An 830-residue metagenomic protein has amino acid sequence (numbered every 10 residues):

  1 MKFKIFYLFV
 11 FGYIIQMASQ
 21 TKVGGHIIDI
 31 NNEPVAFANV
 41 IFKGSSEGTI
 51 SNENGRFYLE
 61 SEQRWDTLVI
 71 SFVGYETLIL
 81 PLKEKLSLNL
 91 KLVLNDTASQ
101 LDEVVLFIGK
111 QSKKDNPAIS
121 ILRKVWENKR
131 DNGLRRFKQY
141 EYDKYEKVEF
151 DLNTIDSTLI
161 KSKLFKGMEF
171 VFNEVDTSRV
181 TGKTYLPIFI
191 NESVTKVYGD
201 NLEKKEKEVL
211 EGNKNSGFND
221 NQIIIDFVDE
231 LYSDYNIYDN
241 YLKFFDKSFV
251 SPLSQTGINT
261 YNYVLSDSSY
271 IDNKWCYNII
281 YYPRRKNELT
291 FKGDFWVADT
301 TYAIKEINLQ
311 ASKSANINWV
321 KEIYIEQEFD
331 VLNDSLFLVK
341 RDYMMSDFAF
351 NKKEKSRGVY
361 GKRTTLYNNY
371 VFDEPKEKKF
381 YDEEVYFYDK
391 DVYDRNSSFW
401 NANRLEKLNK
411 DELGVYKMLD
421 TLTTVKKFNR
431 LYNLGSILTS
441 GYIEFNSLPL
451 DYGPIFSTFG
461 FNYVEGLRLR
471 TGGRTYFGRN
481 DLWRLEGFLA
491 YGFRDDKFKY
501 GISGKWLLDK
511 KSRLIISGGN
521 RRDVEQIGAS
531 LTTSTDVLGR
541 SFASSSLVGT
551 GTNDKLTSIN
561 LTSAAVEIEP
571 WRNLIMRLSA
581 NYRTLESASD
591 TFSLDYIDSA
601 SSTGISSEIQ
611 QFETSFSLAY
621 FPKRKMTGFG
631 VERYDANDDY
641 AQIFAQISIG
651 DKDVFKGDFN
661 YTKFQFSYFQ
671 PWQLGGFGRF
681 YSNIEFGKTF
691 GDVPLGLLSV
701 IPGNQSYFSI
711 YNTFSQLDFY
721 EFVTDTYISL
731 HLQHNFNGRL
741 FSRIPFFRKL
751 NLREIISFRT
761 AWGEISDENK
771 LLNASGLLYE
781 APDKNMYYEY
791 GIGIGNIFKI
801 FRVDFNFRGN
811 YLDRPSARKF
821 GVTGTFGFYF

Functional and structural regions predicted by a protein language model:
Q20-V35: Structural motif
N32-A36, Y58-W65: Short Pro-Gly-centered beta-turn/loop motif in secreted/extracellular proteins
A38-F42, L68, L106, Y142 (+2 more regions): Hydrophobic beta-strand segments
N39, S71-Y75, S87-L134: Short, acidic, small-residue-rich periplasmic hinge/interaction motif at the N-terminus of Gram-negative outer-membrane
F42-G44, T67-L80: A short, solvent-exposed loop/turn motif at the edges and junctions of modular extracellular/periplasmic domains
S46-R56: Short, acidic Ser/Thr/Gly-rich low-complexity loop/linker segments typical of extracellular and cell-surface proteins
G109-C276, Y282-T290, K353-G453, S457-G460 (+6 more regions): Structured extracytoplasmic
F244-F249, D382-F830: Exposed, low-structure sequence patches enriched in small/polar residues
